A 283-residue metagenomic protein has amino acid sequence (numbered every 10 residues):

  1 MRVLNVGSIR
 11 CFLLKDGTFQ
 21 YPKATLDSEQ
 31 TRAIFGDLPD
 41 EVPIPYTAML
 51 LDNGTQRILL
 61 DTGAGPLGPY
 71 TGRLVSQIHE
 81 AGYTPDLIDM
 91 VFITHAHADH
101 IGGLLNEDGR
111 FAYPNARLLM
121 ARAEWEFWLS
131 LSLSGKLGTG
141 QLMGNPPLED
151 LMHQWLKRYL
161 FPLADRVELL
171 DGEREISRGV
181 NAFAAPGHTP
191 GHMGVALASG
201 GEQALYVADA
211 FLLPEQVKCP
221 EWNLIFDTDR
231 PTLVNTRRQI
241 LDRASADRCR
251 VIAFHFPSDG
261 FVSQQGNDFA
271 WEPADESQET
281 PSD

Functional and structural regions predicted by a protein language model:
R2-A81, G194-D209: Conserved beta-strand hairpin/beta-sheet module of binuclear metal-dependent hydrolase folds, prominently
Q20-P22, L67, A96-G103, F127 (+3 more regions): Active-site environment of divalent metal-dependent phosphoester hydrolases
Q56, Y113-R117, D247-C249: A short helix->loop->beta-strand "cap" motif at the edges of active sites that frequently abuts
L60-T62, D89-A96, L119-A121, A184-G187 (+4 more regions): Active-site neighborhood of phospho(di)ester-bond hydrolases with catalytic His/Asp-centered motifs
P69-L119: Active-site metal-binding motif and surrounding structural segment of the metallo-beta-lactamase
G72, H79, R122-A184, T232-R248: Metallo-beta-lactamase
N181-M193: Active-site glycine- and acidic-residue-rich loops that bind and position anionic ligands or nucleotide-like cofactors
G200-D283: Cap/insert and terminal regions of metallo-dependent hydrolase folds
